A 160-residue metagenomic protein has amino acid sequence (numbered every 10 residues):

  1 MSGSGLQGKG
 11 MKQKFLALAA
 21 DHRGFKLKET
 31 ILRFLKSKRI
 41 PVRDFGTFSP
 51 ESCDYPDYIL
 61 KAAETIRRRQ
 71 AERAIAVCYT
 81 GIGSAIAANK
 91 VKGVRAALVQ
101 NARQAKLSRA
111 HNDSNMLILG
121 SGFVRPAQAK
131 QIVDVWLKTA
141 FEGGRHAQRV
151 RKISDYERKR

Functional and structural regions predicted by a protein language model:
M1-G10: Intrinsic disorder/low-complexity segments
M11, I66-Q70, R109-H111: Solvent-exposed alpha-helices and their adjacent loops that cap or buttress functional pockets in soluble metabolic
K12-L16: Extreme N-terminal starter segment of soluble prokaryotic enzymes
A17-K36: Glycine-rich phosphate/diphosphate-binding loop of Rossmann-like nucleotide-binding domains
A19, R23, A102-R160: C-terminal binding/interaction regions
K28, I59, S84-A85, A105 (+2 more regions): A general structural signal for well-ordered alpha-helical segments in protein cores
P41-S52: A short beta-strand-loop structural module common to alpha/beta enzyme folds
Y58-A97: Helix-adjacent hinge/juxtasegments
